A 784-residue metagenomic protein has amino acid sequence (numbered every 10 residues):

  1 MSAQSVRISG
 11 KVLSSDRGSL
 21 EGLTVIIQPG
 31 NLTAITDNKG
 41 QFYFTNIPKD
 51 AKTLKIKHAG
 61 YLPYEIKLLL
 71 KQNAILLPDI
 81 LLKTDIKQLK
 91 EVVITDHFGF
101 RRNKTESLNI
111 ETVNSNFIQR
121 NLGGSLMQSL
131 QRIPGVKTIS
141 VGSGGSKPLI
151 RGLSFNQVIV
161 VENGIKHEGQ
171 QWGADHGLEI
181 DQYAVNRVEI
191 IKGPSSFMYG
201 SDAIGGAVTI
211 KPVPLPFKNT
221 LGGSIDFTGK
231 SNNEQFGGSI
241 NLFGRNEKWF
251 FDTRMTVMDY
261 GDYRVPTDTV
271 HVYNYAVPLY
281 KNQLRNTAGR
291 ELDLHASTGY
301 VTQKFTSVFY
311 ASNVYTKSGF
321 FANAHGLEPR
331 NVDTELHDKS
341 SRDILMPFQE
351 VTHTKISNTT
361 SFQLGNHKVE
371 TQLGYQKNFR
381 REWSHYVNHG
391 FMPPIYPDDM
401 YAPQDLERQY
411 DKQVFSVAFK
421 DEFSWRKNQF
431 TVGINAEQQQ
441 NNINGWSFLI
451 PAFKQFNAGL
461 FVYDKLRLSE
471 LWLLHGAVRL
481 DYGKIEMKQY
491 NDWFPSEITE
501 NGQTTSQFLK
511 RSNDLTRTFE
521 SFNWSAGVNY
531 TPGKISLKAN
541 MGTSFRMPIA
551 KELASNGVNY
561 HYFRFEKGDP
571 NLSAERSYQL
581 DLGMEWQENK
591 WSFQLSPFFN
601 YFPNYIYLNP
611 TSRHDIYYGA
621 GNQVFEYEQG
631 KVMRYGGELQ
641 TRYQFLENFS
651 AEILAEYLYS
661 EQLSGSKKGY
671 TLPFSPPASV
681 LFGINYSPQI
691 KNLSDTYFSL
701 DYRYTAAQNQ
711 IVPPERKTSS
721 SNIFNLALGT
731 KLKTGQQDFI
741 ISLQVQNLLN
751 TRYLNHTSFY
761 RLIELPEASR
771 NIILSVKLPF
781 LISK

Functional and structural regions predicted by a protein language model:
L13-S15, L23-Q28, K57-Y61, K71-Q119 (+1 more regions): Short, acidic, small-residue-rich periplasmic hinge/interaction motif at the N-terminus of Gram-negative outer-membrane
Y43-T45, I165-K192: Short acidic/polar hinge/loop motifs at secondary-structure boundaries that mediate gating or recognition
L76-L81, L126-S129, G144-L149, V161 (+4 more regions): N-terminal periplasmic accessory domains that precede and gate Gram-negative outer-membrane beta-barrel machines
N233-D259, V272-F321, T352, N358 (+5 more regions): Transmembrane beta-barrel wall of Gram-negative outer-membrane proteins
Y260, P266, Y601-N604, L608 (+2 more regions): C-terminal beta-signal and adjacent terminal beta-strands/loops of Gram-negative outer-membrane beta-barrel proteins
R285-E291, K304-Q363, K377-Q413, N441 (+2 more regions): Flexible loop and strand-edge segments within Gram-negative outer membrane beta-barrel domains
D399-K420, K567-A574, Q579-L580, E585-E588 (+2 more regions): Outer membrane beta-barrel strand-and-loop segments of large Gram-negative receptors, especially TonB-dependent
E470, F598-F602, Y618-Q708: Gram-negative outer-membrane beta-barrel transporters
